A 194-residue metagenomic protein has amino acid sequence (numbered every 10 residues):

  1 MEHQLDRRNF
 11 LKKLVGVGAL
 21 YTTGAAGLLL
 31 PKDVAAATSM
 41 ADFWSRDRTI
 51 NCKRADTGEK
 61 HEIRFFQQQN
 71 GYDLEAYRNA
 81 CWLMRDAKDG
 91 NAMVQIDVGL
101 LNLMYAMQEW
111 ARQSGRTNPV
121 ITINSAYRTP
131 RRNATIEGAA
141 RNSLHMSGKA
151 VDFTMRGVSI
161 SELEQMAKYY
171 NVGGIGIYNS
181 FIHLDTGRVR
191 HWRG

Functional and structural regions predicted by a protein language model:
M1-Y21: N-terminal secretory signal peptides and thylakoid transit peptides that target proteins across membranes
L14, A41, R48, K53 (+1 more regions): Catalytic cores and adjacent binding grooves of peptidoglycan-active enzymes
A25-E62: C-terminal segment of N-terminal export signals and the immediately downstream linker at the start of the mature
R54-D56, F65-Q67, S125-Y127, M155-G157 (+1 more regions): A mature extracytoplasmic/lumenal domain signature
Q68-I121: Active-site acidic/histidine clusters and adjacent loop/turn architecture that either coordinate catalytic ions
L74, N124-A150: Short, surface-exposed glycine/acidic/tryptophan-bearing loops
M107-G115, R131, A167-N171: Sec/Tat-exported extracytoplasmic proteins
S114-A126, G174-Y178: Surface-exposed patches in mature extracellular/periplasmic domains of secreted proteins
